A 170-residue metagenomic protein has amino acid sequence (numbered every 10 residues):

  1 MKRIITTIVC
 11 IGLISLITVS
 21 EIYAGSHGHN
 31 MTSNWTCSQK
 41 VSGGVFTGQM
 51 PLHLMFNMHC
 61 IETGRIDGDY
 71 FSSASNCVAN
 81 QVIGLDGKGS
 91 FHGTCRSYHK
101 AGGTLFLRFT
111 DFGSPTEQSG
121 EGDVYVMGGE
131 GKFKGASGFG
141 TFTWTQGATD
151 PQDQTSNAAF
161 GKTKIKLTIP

Functional and structural regions predicted by a protein language model:
M1-V9: Bacterial N-terminal signal peptides that target proteins for export
I8-I17: Bacterial N-terminal signal peptides
Y23-P170: Beta-strand-enriched cores of mature, soluble protein domains
